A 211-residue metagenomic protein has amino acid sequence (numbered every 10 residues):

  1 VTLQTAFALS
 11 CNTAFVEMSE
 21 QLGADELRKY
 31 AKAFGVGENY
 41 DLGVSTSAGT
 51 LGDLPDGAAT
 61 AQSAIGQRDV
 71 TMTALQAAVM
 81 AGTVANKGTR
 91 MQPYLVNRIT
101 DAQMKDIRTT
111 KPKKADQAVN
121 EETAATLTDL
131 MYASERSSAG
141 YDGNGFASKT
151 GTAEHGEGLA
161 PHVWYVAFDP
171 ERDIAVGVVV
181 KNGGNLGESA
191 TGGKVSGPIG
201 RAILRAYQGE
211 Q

Functional and structural regions predicted by a protein language model:
V1-N182, G192: Beta-lactam-recognizing serine transpeptidase/beta-lactamase-like catalytic domain environment
Y30, L130, L186, A202-A206: Generic non-transmembrane alpha-helical segments
G88, G183, Y207-Q211: Conserved NTP-handling cores and scaffolds of large molecular machines
D106-R108, S196-Q211: Short, gly/Ser/Thr-rich active-site loops of penicillin-recognizing serine hydrolases
V119, G187-I199: Short alpha-helix boundary/capping segments
